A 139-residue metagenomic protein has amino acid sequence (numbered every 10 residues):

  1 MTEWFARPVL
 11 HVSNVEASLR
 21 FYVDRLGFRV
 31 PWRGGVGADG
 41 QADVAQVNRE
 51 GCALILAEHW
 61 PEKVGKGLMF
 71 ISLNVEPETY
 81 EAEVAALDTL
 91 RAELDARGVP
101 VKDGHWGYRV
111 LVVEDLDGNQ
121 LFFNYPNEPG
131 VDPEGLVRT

Functional and structural regions predicted by a protein language model:
M1-L19, M69-I71, P126-T139: N-terminal beta-strand motif that seeds the catalytic metal site of vicinal oxygen chelate
T2, V9-A53: Core segments of cupin and vicinal oxygen chelate
V12-E16, M69-Q120, Y125: Vicinal oxygen chelate
A38-D43, K63-G65, H105-R109: Short acidic/glycine-enriched loop/turn segments that link adjacent beta-strands
C52-A53, W60, G67, N74-P77: Arg/Lys-rich, alpha-helical DNA-contact motif
